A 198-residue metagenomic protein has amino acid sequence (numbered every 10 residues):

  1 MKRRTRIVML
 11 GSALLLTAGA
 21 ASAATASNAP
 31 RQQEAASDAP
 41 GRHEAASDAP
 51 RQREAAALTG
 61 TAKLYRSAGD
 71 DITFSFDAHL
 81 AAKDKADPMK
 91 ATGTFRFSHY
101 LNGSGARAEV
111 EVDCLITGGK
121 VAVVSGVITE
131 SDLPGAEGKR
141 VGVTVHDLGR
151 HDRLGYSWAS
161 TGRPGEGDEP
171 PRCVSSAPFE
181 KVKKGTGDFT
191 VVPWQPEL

Functional and structural regions predicted by a protein language model:
M1-N28: Secretory targeting and sorting signals
R31-E34, G41-G103, F189-L198: N-terminal segment immediately downstream of the Sec signal-peptide cleavage site in secreted/extracellular proteins
I72-G142: Predominantly extracellular/secreted and cell-surface proteins with exposed, flexible low-complexity segments
K139, H146-H151: Amphipathic protein-protein interaction modules
G149-L198: Extracellularly exposed regions in secreted/surface proteins, prominently low-complexity, repeat-rich
